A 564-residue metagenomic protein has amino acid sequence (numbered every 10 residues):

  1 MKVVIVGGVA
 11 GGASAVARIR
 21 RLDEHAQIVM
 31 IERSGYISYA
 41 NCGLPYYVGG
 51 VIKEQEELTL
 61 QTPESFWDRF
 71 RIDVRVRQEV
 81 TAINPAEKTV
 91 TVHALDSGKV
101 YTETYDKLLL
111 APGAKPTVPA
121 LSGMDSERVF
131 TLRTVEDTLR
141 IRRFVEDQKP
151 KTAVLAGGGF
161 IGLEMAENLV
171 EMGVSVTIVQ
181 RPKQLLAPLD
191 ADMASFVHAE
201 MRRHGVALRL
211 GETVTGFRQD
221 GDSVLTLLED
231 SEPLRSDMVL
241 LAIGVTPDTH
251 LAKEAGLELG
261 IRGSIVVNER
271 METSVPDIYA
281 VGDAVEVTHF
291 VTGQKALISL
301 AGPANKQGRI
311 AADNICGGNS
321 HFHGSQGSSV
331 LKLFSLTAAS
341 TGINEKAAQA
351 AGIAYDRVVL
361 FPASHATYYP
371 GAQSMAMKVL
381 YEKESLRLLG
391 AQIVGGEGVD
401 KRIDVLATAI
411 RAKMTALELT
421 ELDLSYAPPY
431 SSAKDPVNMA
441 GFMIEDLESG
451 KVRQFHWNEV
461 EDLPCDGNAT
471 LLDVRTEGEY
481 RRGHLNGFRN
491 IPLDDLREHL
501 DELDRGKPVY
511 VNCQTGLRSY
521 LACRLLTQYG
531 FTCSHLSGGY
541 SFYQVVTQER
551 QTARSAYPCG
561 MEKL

Functional and structural regions predicted by a protein language model:
M1, G8, A284-E397, P428-S432 (+2 more regions): Mid-to-C-terminal Rossmann-like scaffold of FAD/NAD(P)H-dependent oxidoreductases
M1-R77, T117, A166-L189, S328 (+4 more regions): Beta1-alpha1 glycine-rich phosphate/pyrophosphate-binding loop at the start of Rossmann-like nucleotide-binding domains
V6, E103-G113, A156, L234-G244 (+2 more regions): Short hydrophobic core segments
H25-Q27, R69, R75-D96, E103 (+2 more regions): A Rossmann-like FAD-binding core segment of flavoenzymes
T59, T152-A153, F160-R218, I298-A304 (+3 more regions): Rossmann-like dinucleotide-binding cores of NAD(P)H-dependent redox enzymes
L110-M172, A207, I261, V267-E269 (+2 more regions): Glycine-rich dinucleotide-binding loop and its adjacent helix/turn
D125-K149, L225, P233-D313, V405 (+1 more regions): FAD-site-proximal beta/loop scaffold in flavoenzymes
L417-P428, S432-A469, E477-Y510, Q514-L564: Rhodanese-like catalytic fold shared by cysteine-dependent sulfurtransferases and DSP/PTP-type phosphatases
